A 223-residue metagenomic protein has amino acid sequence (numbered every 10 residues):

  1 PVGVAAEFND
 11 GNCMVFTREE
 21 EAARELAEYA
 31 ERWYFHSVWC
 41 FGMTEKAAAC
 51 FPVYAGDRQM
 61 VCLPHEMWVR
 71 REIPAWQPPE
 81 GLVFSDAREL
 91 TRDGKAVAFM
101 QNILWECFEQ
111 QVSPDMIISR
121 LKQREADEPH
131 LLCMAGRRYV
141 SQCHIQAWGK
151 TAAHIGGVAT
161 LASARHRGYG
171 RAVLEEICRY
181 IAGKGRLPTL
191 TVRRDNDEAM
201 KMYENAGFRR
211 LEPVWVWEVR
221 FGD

Functional and structural regions predicted by a protein language model:
P1-W33, S141-G156: Conserved donor-binding loop and adjoining core beta-sheet/short helix segment in diverse acyl/aminoacyl transferases
G3, V61-C62, S141, E212: A structural microfeature
T17-V83, R88, W217-E218: Acyl-donor-binding surface of acyltransferase catalytic domains
E21-A30, G157-T160, H166-G183, M200-N205: Conserved acetyl-CoA-binding loop-helix of GNAT-fold acetyltransferases
C40-A48, T189-K201, V216-G222: Conserved beta-strand-loop-alpha-helix junction that forms the acyl-donor binding cleft
K46-Q59, R171, R194-E212: Conserved active-site alpha-helix within GNAT-family acetyltransferase domains
W76-S113: Short amphipathic alpha-helix that is part of the acyltransferase structural core
V112, M116-A159: A conserved beta-strand-loop-helix scaffold within acyl/acetyltransferase catalytic domains
